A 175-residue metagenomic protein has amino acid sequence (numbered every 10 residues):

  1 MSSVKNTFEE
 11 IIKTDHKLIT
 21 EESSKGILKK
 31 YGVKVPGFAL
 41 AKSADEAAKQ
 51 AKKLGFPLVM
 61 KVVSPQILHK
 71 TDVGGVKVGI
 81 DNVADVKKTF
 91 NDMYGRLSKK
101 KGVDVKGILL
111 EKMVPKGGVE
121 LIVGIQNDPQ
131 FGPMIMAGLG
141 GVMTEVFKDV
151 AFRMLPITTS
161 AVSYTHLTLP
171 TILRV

Functional and structural regions predicted by a protein language model:
M1-V33, P65-Q66, G95-S98: Conserved N-proximal alpha/beta basic substrate-recognition cap immediately N-terminal to, or forming the N-lobe
D15, V35-G37, P133: Short active-site oxyanion
I19, L40-V59, D85-I157: Phosphate-binding site of ATP-dependent enzymes
I27-K29, V35-F38, V59-T89: Glycine-rich phosphate-binding loop of ATP-grasp-fold ATP-dependent ligases
S64, G141, T171: Short, glycine/acidic-enriched loop or turn micro-motifs at the edges of active sites
A161-V162: Acidic, proline/serine/threonine- and glycine-rich low-complexity intrinsically disordered segments
T165-T171: Conserved small/polar residues in nucleotide/adenosyl-binding loops
